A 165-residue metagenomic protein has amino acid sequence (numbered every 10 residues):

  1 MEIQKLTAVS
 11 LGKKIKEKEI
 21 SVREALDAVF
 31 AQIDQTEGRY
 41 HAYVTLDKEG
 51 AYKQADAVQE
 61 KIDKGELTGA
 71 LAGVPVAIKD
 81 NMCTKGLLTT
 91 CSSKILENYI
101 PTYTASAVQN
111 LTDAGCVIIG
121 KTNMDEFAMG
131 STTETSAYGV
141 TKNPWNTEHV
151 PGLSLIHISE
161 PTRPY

Functional and structural regions predicted by a protein language model:
M1-Y52: An N-terminal boundary/leader segment
T36, A70-A107, S131-E134: Enzymes and membrane/adaptor proteins characterized by extended Gly/Ser/Thr/Asp/Glu-rich, aromatic-dotted
V58-P75: Immediate post-signal peptide segment of exported/extracytoplasmic ligand-binding proteins
I78, I118-N123: General beta-strand structural signal in soluble alpha/beta enzymes
I95-T102, G139-L153: Short pre-catalytic strand/loop immediately N-terminal to key active-site residues, enriched for Gly-Thr
L111: Nucleotide-cofactor and metal-assisted catalytic machinery
T122-G130: Short, solvent-exposed turn/loop segments enriched in Gly/Ser/Thr/Pro and often Arg
I156-E160, P164-Y165: Single conserved hydrophobic/aromatic residue that forms the stacking wall/gate of nucleotide- or nucleobase-binding
